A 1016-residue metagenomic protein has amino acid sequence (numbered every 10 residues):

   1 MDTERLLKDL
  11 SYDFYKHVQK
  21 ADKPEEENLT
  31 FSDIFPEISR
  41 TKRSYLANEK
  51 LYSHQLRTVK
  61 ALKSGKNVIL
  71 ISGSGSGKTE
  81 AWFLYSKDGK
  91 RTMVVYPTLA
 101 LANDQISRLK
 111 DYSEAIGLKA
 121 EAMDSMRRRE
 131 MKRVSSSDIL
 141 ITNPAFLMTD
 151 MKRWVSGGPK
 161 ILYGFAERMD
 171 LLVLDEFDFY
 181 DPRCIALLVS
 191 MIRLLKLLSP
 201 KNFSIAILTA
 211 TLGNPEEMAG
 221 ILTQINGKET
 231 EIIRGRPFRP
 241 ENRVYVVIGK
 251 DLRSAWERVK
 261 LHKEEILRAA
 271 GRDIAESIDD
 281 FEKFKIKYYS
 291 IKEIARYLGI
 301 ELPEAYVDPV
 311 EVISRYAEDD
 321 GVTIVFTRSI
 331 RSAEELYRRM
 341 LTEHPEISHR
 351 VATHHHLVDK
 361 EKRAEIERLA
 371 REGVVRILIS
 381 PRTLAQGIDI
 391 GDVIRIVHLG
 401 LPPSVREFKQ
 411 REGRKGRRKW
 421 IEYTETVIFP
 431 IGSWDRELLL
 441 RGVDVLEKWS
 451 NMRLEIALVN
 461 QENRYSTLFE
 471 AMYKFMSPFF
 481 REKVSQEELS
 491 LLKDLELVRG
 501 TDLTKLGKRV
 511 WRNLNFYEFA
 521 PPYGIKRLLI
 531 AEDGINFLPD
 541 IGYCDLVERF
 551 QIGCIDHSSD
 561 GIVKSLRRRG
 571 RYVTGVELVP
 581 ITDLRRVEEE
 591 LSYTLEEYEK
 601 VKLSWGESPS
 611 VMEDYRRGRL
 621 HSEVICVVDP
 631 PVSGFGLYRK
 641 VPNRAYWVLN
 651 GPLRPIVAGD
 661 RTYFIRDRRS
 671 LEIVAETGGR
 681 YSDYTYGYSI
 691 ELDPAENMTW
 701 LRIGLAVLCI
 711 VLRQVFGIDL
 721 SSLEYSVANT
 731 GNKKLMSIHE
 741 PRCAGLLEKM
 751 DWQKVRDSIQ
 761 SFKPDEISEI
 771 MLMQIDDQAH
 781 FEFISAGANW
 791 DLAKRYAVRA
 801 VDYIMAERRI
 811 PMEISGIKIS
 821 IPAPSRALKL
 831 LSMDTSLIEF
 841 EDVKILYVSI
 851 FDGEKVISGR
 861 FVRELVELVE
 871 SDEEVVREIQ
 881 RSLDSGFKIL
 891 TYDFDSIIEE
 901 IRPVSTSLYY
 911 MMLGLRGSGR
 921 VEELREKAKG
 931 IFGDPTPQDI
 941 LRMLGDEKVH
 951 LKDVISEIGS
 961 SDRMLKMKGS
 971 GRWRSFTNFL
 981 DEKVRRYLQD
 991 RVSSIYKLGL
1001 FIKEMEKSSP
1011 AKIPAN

Functional and structural regions predicted by a protein language model:
M1-R57, K66-N67: Helicase-associated low-complexity/disordered flanking segments
A145-P200: SF2 helicase catalytic motif II
E176-F238: Post-DEXD/H (motif II) to motif III coupling segment of the RecA-like Helicase ATP-binding lobe
T211-I324, G432-S433, A471-M472: Conserved interdomain linker/interface between the two RecA-like ATPase lobes of SF2 helicase motors
R406-Q410, R414-E455: Conserved segment of the helicase C-terminal RecA-like domain
L446-D494, V547, Y572-R809: C-terminal effector modules of nucleic-acid-centric enzymes and ribosome-associated factors
Y465-E588: C-terminal accessory/connector segments of nucleic-acid motor ATPases
S858-K952: Conserved DEDDh/DEDDy metal-dependent 3′-5′ exonuclease domain
